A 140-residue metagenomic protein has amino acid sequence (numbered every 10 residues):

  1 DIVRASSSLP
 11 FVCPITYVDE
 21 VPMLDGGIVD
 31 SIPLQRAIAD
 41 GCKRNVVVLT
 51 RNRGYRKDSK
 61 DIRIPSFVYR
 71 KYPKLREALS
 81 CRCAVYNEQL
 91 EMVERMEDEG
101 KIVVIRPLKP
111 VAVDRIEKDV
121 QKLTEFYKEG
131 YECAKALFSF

Functional and structural regions predicted by a protein language model:
D1-F140: Patatin-like phospholipase
